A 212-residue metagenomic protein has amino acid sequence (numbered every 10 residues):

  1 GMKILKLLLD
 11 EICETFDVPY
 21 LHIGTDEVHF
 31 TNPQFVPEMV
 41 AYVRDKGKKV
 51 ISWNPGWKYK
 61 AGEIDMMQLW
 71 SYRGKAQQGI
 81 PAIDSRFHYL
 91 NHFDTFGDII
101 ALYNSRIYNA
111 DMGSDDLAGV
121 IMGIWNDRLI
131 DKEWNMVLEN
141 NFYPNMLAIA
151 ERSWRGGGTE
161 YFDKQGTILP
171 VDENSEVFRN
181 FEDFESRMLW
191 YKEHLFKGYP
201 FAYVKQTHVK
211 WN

Functional and structural regions predicted by a protein language model:
G1-M66, Y72-Q77: Active-site neighborhood of glycoside hydrolase catalytic domains
K60-D65, W70-N212: Flexible, acidic glycine-rich loops studded with aromatic residues
